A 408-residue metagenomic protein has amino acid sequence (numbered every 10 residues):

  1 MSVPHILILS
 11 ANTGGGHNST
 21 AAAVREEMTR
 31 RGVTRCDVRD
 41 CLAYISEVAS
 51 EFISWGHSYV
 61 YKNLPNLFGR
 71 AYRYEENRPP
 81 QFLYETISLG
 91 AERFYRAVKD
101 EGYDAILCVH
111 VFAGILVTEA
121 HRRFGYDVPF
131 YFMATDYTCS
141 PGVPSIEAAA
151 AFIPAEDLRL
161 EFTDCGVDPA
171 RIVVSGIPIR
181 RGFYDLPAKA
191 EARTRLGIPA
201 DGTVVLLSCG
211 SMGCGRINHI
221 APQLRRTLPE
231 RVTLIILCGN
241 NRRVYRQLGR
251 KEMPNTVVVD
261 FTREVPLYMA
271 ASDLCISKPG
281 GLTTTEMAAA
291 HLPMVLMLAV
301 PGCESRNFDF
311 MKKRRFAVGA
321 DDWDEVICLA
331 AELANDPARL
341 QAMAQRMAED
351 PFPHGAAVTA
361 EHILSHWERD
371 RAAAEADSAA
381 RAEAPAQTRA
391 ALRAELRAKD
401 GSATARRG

Functional and structural regions predicted by a protein language model:
G15, A71-G166, R171-V174: Active-site and donor-binding regions of nucleotide-sugar-utilizing enzymes
A23-D100: Conserved N-terminal ligand/cofactor-binding loop architecture of enzyme catalytic domains
A149-V204, S208-S211, N240-N241: A nucleotide-sugar donor-handling region in carbohydrate enzymes
A190-E191, I198-S272: Donor-nucleotide binding loops and adjacent catalytic segments primarily of GT-B fold Leloir glycosyltransferases
A270-G280: Acidic donor-binding loop of glycosyltransferase active sites
S272-D273, H291-P293: A short alpha->beta transition loop at the rim of the catalytic pocket in nucleotide-sugar-dependent
K312-R314, D322-A338: C-terminal "capping" alpha-helix adjacent to the active site of nucleotide-linked donor transferases in cell-envelope
P337-G408: C-terminal amphipathic helix plus adjacent low-complexity, charged tail appended to glycosyltransferase catalytic
